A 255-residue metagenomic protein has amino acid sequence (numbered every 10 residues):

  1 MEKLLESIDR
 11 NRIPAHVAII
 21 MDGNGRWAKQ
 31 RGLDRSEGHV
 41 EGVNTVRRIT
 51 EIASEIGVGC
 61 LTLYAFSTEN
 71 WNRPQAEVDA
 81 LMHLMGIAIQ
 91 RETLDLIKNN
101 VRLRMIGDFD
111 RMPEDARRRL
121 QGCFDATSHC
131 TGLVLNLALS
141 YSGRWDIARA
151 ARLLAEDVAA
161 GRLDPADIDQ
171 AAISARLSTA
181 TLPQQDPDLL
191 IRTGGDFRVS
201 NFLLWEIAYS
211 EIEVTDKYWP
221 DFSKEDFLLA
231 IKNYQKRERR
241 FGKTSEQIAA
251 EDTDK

Functional and structural regions predicted by a protein language model:
M1-K255: Flexible, compositionally biased loop and terminal segments
